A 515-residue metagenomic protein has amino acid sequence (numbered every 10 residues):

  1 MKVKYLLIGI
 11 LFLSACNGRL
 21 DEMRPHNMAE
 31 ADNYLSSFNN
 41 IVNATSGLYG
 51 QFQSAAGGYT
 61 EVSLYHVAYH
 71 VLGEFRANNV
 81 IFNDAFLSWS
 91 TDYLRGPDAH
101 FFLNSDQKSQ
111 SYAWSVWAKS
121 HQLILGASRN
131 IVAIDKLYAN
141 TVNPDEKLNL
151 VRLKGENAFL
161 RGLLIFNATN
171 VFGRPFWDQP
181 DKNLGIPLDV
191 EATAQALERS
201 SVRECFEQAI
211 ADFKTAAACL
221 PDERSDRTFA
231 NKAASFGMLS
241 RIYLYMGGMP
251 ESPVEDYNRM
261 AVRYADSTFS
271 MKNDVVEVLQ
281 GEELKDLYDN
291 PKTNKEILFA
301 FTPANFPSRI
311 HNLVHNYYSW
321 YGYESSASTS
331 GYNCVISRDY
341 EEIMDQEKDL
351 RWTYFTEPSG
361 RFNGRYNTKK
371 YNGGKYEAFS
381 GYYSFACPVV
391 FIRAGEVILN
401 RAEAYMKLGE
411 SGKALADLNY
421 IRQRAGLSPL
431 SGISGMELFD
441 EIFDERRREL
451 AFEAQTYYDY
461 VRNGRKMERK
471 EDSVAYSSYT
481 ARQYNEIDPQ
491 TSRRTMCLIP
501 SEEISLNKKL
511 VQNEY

Functional and structural regions predicted by a protein language model:
M1-S14: Sec-dependent bacterial lipoprotein signal peptides
C16-R76, S319-S325, G331, M344-E347 (+4 more regions): Membrane-proximal, proline-rich intrinsically disordered regions
H26-D32, T60-G73, A77, R174-K182 (+2 more regions): Short, surface-exposed recognition loops and adjoining beta-strand edges that mediate ligand/DNA contacts, enriched
F38-I41, T45, G50-S63, E255-D256 (+6 more regions): Extended ligand-binding clefts on enzyme/binding-domain cores
W89-F172, T215-S225, Y382-V389, L408 (+1 more regions): Conserved, well-structured interaction surfaces
T141, E146-L150, V171-Q208, M249-R259: Short coil/linker segments at helix-helix boundaries
